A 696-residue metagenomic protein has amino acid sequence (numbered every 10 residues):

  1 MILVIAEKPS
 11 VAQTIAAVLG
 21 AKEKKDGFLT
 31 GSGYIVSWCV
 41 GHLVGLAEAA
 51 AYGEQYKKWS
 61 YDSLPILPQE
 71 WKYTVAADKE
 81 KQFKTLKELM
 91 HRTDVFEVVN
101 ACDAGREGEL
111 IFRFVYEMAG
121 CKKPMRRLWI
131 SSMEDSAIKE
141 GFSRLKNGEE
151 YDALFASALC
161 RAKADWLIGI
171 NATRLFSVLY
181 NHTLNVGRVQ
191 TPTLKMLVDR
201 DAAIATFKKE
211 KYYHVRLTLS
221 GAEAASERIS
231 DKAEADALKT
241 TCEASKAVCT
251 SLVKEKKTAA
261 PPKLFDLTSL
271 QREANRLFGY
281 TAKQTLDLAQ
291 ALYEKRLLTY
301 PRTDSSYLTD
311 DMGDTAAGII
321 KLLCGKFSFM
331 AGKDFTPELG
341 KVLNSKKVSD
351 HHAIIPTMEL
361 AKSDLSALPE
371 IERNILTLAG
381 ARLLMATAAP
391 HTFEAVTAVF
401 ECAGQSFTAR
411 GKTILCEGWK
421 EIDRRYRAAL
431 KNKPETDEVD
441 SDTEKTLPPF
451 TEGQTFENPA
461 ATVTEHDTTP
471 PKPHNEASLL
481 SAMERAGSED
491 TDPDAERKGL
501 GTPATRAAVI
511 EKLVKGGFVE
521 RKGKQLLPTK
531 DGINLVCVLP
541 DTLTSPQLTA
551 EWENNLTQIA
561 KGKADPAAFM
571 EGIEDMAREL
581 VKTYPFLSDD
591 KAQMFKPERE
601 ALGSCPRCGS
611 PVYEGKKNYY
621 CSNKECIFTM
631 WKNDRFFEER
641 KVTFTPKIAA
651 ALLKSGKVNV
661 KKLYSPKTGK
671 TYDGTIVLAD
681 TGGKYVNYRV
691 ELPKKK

Functional and structural regions predicted by a protein language model:
M1, A101-A104, N181-T183, K254-K263 (+3 more regions): Conserved short loop/turn motifs at secondary-structure junctions
M1-A162, W166, R427, P470: Intrinsically disordered, low-complexity regulatory segments
I2-L3, K25, K79, M90 (+4 more regions): Basic, low-complexity terminal or inter-domain segments flanking catalytic cores
P9-A16, G33-V36, V40, A76-K87 (+18 more regions): Amphipathic alpha-helical transducer elements in NTP-driven molecular machines
E97-V98, F114-R127, R188, D199-A203 (+2 more regions): Feature marking long nucleic-acid-engaging regions of large polymerase/nuclease enzymes
D135-L217, K254-T258: C-terminal or mid-to-C-terminal helical accessory/interaction module adjacent to the motor/catalytic core
A233-F265, Q271, Q547: Metal- or metallocofactor-binding catalytic centers and their adjacent structured scaffolds across diverse enzyme
